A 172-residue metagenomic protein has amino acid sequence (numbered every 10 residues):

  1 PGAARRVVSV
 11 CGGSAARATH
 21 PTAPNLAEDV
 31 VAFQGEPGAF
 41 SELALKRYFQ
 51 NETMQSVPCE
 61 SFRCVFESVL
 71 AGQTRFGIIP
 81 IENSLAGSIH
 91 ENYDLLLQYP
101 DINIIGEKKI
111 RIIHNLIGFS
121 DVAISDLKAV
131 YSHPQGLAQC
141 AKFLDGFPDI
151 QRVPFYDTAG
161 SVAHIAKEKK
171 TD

Functional and structural regions predicted by a protein language model:
P1-D172: Domain-level signature for soluble enzymes in the chorismate/prephenate branch of the shikimate pathway
